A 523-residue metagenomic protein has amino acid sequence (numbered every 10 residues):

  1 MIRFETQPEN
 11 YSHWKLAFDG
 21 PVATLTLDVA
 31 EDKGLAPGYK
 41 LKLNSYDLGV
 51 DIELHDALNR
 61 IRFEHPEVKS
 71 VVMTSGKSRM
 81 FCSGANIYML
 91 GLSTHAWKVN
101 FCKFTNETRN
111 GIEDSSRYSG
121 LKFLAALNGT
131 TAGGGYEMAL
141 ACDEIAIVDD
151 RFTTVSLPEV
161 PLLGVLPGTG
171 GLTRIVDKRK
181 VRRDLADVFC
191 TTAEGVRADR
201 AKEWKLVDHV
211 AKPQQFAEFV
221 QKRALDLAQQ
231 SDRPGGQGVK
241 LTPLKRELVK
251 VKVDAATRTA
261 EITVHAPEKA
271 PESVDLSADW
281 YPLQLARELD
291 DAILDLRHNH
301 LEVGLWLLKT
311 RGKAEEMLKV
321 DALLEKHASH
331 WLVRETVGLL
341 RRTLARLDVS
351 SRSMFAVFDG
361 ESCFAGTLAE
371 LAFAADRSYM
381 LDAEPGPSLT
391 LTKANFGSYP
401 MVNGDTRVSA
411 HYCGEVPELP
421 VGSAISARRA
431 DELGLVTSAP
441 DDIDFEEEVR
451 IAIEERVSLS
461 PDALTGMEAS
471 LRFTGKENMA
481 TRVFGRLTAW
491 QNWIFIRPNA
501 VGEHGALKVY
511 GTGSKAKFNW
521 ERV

Functional and structural regions predicted by a protein language model:
M1-K69, S75-S83, M89, W97-V99 (+7 more regions): C-terminal alpha-helix plus adjacent terminal tail
G76-K77, F81, I112-L163, F189 (+3 more regions): Glycine-rich beta-to-alpha active-site loop
T108-R109: Helix-rich "cap/lid" substructures immediately adjacent to catalytic or cofactor-binding pockets
E137-M138, R174-I175, V188, L371 (+2 more regions): Hydrophobic/aromatic ligand-binding patch that stacks against planar heteroaromatic rings of cofactors or nucleotides
A146, D208-H209, T437-S438: Conserved phosphoryl-transfer motifs of two-component systems
E159, L166-G170, K180-R183, E194 (+1 more regions): Membrane-embedded alpha-helical core segments of multi-pass
G170-L185, G404-E418: Hydrophobic, secondary-structure "cap" segments at the distal end of domains
L381-S398, V402-Y412, A424-I443: Catalytic binding pocket for nucleotide-activated donors in carbohydrate/polymer assembly enzymes
